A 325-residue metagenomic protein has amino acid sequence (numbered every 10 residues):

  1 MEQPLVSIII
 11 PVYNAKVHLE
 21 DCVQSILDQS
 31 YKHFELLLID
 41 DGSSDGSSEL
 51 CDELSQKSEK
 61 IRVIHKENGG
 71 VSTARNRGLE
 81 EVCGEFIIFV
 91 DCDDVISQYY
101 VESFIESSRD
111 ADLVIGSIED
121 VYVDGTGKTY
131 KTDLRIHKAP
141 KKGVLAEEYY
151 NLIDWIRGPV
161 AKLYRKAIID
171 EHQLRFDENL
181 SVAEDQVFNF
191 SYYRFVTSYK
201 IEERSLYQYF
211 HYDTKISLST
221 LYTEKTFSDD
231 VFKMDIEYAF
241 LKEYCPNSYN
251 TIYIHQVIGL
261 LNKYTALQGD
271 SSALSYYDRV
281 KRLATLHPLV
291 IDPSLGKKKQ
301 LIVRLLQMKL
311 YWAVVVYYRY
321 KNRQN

Functional and structural regions predicted by a protein language model:
M1-L27: N-proximal low-complexity "stem/linker" segments adjacent to membrane-targeting elements
Q3-V6, L27-L38, G46, S58-R62: Short loop->beta transition adjacent to catalytic acidic/histidine clusters or analogous donor-positioning motifs
S25, D40-E49, E67: A conserved acidic beta->alpha catalytic loop
K66-V82: Glycine-rich, basic loop-to-helix element that forms the pyrophosphate-binding segment of sugar-nucleotide handling
V71, C92-E202, Y207-K225: Donor-binding/catalytic cores of nucleotide-activated saccharide and glycerol-phosphate transferases/polymerases
I87: Short aromatic/hydrophobic "clamp" motif used to bind/position activated sugar donors
R204-D213, S219-N247, G259, A266-H287: Catalytic core of nucleotide-sugar-dependent glycosyltransferases
L267-N325: Membrane-interface aromatic/basic loop that binds lipid-linked glycans or pyrophosphate carriers, typified by
